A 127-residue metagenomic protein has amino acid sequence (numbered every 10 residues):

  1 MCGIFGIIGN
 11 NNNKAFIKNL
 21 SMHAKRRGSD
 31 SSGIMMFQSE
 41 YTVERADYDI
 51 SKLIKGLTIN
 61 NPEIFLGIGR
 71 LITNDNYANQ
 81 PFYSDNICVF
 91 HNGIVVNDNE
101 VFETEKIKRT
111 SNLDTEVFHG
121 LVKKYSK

Functional and structural regions predicted by a protein language model:
M1-K127: Conserved short alpha-helical segments that host acidic/polar catalytic motifs at enzyme active sites
